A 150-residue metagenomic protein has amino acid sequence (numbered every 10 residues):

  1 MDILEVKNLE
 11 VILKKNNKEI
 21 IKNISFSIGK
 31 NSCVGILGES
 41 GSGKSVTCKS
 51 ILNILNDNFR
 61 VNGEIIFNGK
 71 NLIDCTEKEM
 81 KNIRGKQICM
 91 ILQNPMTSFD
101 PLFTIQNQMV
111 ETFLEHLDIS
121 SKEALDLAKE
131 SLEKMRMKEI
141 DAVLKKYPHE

Functional and structural regions predicted by a protein language model:
L4, I21-N23, I83: Conserved structural motif at the start of ABC-family nucleotide-binding domains
E5, I12, S25-G29, I66: ABC ATPase nucleotide-binding domain
V34, S45-N58: Short, conserved post-Walker A segment of ABC-type ATPase nucleotide-binding domains
L37-E39: The feature captures the beta-strand-to-loop junction immediately N-terminal to the Walker
N58, L72-C89, E115: ABC ATPase NBD coupling module
R60-N71: Conserved ABC transporter NBD signature motif
N94, P101-E115, L127, Y147: Q-loop/switch helix immediately C-terminal to the Walker
E123-A142: Conserved ABC ATPase "signature" region
